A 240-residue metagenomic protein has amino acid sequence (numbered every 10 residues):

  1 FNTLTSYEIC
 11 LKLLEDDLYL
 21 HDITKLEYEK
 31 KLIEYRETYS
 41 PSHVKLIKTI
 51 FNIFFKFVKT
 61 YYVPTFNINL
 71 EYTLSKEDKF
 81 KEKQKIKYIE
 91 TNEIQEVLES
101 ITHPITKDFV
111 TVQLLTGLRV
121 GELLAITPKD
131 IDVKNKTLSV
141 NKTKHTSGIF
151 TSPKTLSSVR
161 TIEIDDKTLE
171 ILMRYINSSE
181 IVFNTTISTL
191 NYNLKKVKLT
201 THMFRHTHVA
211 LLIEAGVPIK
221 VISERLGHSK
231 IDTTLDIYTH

Functional and structural regions predicted by a protein language model:
F1-F57, Y61, V182, T186-S188 (+1 more regions): N-terminal core-binding DNA-recognition domain of tyrosine site-specific recombinases/integrases
Y7, I47, I94, T106-K107 (+2 more regions): Short, leucine-enriched amphipathic alpha-helices that occur as contiguous helical runs
K25, E99, A125, V133 (+1 more regions): Phosphate-coordinating loops and pocket residues in cytosolic domains that bind phosphorylated ligands
P41, K45, T60, P64-V120 (+1 more regions): Basic, Lys/Arg- and aromatic-enriched nucleic-acid-binding interface segment
S42, T60, T111, L115 (+3 more regions): C-terminal catalytic core of tyrosine-transesterase DNA break-rejoin enzymes
Y88, K144, L226-H240: Catalytic-site neighborhood detector that most strongly recognizes the C-terminal catalytic loop/helix of tyrosine
T116, A125-I171: Conserved tyrosine-mediated DNA breakage-rejoining catalytic core shared by Y-recombinases
E163-L199, M203: Active-site/catalytic core of tyrosine-dependent DNA strand-transfer enzymes
